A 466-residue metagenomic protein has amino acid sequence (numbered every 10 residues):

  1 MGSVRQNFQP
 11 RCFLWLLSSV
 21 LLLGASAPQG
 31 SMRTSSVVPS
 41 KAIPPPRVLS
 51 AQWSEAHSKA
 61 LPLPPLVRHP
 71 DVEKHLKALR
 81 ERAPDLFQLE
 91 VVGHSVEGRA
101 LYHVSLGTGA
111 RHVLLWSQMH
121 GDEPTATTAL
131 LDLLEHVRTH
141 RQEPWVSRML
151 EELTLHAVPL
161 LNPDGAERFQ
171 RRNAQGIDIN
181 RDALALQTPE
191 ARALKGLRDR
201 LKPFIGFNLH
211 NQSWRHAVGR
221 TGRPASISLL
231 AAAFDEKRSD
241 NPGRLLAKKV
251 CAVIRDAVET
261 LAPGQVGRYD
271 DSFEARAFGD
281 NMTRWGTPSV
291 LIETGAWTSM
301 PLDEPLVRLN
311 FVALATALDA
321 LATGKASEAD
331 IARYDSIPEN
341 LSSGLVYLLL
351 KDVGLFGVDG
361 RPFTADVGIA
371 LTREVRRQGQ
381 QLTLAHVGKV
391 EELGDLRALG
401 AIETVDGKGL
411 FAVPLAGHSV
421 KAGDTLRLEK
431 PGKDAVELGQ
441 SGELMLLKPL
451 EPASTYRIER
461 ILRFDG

Functional and structural regions predicted by a protein language model:
S3-L14: Bacterial N-terminal signal peptides that target proteins for export
C12-G24: Bacterial N-terminal signal peptides
G24-M32: Boundary at the C-terminal end of the N-terminal hydrophobic targeting segment
M32-L66, L201, S228-G466: C-terminal accessory segments enriched in acidic
P64-V113: Soluble metallo-hydrolase cores and metallopeptidase-like ectodomains found primarily in the secretory/periplasmic
Q88-V92, Q142-V146, Q265-D271: Surface-exposed patches in mature extracellular/periplasmic domains of secreted proteins
G98, P144, F278-N281: Short beta-strand/turn micro-motifs at beta-sheet edges
A110-M119, E123-G264, T283: Active-site/substrate-binding loop(s) of hydrolase catalytic cores
